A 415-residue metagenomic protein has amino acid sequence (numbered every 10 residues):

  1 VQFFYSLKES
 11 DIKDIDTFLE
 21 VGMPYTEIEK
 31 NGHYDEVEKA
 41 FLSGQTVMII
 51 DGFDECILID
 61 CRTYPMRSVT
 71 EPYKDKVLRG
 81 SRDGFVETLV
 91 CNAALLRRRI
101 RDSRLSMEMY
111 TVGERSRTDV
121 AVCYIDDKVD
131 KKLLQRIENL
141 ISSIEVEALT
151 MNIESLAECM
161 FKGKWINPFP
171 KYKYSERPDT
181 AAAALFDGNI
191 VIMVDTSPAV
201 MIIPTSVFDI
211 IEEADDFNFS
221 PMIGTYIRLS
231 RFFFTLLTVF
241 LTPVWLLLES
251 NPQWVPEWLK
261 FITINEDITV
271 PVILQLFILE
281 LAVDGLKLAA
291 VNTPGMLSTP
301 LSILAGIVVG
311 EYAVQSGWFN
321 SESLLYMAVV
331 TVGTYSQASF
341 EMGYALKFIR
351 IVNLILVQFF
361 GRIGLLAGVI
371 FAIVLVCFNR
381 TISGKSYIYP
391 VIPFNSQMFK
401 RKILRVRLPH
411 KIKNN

Functional and structural regions predicted by a protein language model:
V1-P271, I382-H410: Cytosolic regulatory modules rich in charged/polar residues
R101, S142, K287, V314 (+1 more regions): Short polybasic/polar patches that bind polyanions
I192, A199, T205-N353: Transmembrane alpha-helical segments that form the functional core of multipass membrane systems
S321-S323, A328-N415: Hydrophobic alpha-helical transmembrane segments of membrane transport and translocation systems, primarily multi-pass
